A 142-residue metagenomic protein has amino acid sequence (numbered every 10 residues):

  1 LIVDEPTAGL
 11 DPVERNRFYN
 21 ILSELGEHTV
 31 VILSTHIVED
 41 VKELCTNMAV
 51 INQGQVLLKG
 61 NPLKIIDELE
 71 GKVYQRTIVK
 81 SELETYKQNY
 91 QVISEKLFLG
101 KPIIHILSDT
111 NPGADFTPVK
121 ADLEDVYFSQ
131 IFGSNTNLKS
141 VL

Functional and structural regions predicted by a protein language model:
L1-E5, L10: Catalytic Walker B motif of ABC-type/P-loop ATPase nucleotide-binding domains
D4, V31-I32, G113, T117: A generic, residue-level signal for flexible/boundary positions that often mark functional hotspots
G9, V56, Y74, A114-T117: Short N-terminal micro-motifs specific to bacterial/archaeal maturation and metal-cluster initiation sites
L10, H36, K120-A121: Residue-level recognition of hydrophobic positions within alpha-helical transmembrane segments
P12-E14: Helix N-cap at the start of a conserved alpha-helix in ABC-type nucleotide-binding domains
F18-H105: ABC transporter nucleotide-binding domain
S94-L142: C-terminal coupling/interaction segments
